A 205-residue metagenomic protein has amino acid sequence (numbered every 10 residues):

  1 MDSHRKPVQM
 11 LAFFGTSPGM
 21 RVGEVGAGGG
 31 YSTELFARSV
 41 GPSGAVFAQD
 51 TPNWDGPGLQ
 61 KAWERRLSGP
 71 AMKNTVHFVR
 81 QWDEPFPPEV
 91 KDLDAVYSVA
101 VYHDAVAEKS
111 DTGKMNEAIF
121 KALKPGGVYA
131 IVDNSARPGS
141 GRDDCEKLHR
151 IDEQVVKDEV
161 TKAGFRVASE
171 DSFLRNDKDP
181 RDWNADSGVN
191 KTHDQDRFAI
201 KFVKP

Functional and structural regions predicted by a protein language model:
S17-G28: Conserved class I S-adenosyl-L-methionine
G19, P42-G44, L123-Y129: Short glycine-dipeptide loop
A37-R38, D111-P125: A short glycine-rich, Lys/Arg-flanked "PGG" loop and its adjoining helix->strand segment in the class I
F47, N116, G126-S135: Conserved beta-strand signature within the Rossmann-like core of class I S-adenosyl-L-methionine
L67, R142-E170: Conserved Class I S-adenosyl-L-methionine
P85-V96: A short acidic, Gly/Pro-enriched loop at the edge of an enzyme's catalytic core that lines a small-molecule cofactor
Y97-V101: A conserved beta-strand element that flanks and buttresses the S-adenosyl-L-methionine
A163, K178-P205: Core SAM-dependent methyltransferase catalytic element
